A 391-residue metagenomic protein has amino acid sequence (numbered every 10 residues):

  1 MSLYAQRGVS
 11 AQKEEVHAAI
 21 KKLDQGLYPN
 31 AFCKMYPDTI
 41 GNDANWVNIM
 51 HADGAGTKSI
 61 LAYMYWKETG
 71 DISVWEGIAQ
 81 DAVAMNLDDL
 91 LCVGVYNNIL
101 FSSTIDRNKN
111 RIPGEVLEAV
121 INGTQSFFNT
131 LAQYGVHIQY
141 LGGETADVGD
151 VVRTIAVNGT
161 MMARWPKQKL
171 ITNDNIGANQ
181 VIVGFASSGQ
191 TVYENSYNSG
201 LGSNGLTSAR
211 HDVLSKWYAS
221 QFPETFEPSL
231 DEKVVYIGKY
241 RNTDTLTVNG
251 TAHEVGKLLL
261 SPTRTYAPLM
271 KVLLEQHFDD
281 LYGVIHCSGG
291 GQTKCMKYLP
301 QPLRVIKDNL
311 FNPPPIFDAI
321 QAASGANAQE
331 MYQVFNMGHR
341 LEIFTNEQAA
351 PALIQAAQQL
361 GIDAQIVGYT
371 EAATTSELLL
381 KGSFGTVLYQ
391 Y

Functional and structural regions predicted by a protein language model:
M1-Y391: Helix-biased detector of long, well-ordered alpha-helical tracts
